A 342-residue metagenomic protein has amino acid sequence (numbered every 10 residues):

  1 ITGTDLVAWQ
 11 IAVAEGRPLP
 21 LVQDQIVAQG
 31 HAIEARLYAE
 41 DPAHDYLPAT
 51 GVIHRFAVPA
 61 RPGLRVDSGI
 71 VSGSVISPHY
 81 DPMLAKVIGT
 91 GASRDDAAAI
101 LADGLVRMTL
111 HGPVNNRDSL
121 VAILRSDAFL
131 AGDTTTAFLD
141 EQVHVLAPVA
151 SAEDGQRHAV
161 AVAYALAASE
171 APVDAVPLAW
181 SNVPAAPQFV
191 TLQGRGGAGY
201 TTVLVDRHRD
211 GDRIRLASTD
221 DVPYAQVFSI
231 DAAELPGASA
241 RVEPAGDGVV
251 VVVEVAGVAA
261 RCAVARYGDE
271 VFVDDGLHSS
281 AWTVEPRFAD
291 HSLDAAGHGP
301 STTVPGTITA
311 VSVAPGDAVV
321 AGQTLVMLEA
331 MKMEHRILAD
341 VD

Functional and structural regions predicted by a protein language model:
T2-Y224, D231-A233, T324: Catalytic cores of soluble metabolic enzymes centered on carboxylation/carboxyl-transfer
D24-V27, D45, I76-H79, A263-A265 (+5 more regions): Replace "in large, NTP-powered and nucleic-acid-processing enzymes" with "in large, NTP-powered factors and other
Q193-G199, A217-D220, D231, A256-V258 (+3 more regions): Short strand-coil-strand connectors
R213-A217, V253, F272-D274, I337: SH3/SH3-like beta-barrel fold
Q226-V258: A conserved acidic, glycine/proline-rich C-terminal tail/linker
A259-T303: Catalytic P-loop NTP-binding/switch module of NTPases
H291-D342: Structured functional modules or segments
